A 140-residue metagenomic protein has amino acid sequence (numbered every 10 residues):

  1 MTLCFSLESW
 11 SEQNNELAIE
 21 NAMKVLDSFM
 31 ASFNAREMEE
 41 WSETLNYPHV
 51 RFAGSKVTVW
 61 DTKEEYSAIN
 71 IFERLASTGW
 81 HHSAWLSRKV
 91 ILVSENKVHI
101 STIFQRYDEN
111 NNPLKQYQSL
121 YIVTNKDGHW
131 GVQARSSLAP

Functional and structural regions predicted by a protein language model:
M1-E43: Short, low-complexity N-terminal intrinsically disordered segments enriched in polar/charged residues
M38-K89: A solvent-exposed, acidic/Ser-Thr-rich amphipathic alpha-helical stretch
L45, S55-K56, T102-F104, Y121 (+1 more regions): A mature extracytoplasmic/lumenal domain signature
S55-V57, N111, G128: Detector for glycine-centered tight turns/loop "hinges" at secondary-structure junctions
T78, R106-L114: Short, cysteine-centered beta-strand-loop-beta hairpins and adjacent loop/turn segments enriched in charged/polar
H82, N96-F104: A short hydrophobic beta-strand element
L86-I91, I103-R106, Q118-T124: Hydrophobic/aromatic beta-strand elements that line small-molecule binding cavities or substrate pockets in beta-rich
L114-P140: Short beta-strand edge/turn micro-motifs at domain boundaries
